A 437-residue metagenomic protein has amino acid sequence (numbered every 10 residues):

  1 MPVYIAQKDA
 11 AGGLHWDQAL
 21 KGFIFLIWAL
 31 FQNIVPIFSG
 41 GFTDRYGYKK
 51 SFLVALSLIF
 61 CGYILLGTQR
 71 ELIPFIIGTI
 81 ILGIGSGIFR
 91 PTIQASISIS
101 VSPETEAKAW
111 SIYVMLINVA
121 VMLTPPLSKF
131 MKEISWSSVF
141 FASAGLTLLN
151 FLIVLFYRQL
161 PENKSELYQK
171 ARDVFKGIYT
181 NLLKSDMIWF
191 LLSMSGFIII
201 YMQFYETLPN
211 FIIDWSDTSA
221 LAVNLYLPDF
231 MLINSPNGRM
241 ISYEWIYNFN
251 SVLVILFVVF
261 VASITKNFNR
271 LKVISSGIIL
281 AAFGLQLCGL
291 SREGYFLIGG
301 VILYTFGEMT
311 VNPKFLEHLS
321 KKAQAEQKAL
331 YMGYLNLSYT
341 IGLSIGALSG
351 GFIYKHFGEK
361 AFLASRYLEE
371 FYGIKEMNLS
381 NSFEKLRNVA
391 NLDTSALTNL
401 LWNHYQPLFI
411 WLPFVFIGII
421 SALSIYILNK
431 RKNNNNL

Functional and structural regions predicted by a protein language model:
M1-A19, E206-I241: Short amphipathic helix-loop junctions that connect adjacent transmembrane helices in Major Facilitator Superfamily/SLC
G22-G41, N248-V261, I341: Central cavity-lining transmembrane alpha-helices of secondary-active solute carriers, predominantly the Major
S57-R70, I279-R292: C-terminal ends and interior cores of transmembrane alpha-helices in multi-pass membrane transporters/permeases
I88-S102, M309-Q324: Intracellular juxtamembrane helix-capping segments at the cytosolic ends of symmetry-related transmembrane helices
A107-K132, L146-T147, L335-G350: Glycine-rich segments within core transmembrane alpha-helices of 12-TM secondary carriers
S137-F156, R366, E370-F371, Y405-I427: Symmetry-related core transmembrane helices of the 12-TM Major Facilitator Superfamily/SLC fold
N163-L192, N224: Juxtamembrane intracellular "pre-TM" segments in multi-pass secondary transporters
